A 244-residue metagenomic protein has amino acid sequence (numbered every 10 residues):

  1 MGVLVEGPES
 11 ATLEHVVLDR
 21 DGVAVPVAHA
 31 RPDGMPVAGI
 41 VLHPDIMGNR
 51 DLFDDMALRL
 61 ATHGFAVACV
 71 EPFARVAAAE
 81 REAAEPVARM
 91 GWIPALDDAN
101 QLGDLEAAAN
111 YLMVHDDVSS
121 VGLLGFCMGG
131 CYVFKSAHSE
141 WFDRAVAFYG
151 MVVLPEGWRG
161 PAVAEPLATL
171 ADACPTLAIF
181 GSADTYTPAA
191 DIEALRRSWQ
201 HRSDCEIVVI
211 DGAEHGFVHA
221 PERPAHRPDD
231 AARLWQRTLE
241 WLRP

Functional and structural regions predicted by a protein language model:
M1-P244: N-terminal cap/leader regions of alpha/beta-hydrolase-fold enzymes, predominantly small-molecule hydrolases
